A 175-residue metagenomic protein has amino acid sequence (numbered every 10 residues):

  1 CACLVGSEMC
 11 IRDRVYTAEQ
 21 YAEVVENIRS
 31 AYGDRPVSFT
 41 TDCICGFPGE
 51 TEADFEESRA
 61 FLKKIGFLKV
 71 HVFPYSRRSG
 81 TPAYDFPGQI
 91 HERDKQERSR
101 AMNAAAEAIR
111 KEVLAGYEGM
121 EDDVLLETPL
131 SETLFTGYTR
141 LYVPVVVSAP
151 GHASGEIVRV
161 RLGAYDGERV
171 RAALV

Functional and structural regions predicted by a protein language model:
C1-G6, I11: Single conserved hydrophobic/aromatic residue that forms the stacking wall/gate of nucleotide- or nucleobase-binding
L4, I44-F47, R78, Y117 (+1 more regions): Short glycine/serine/threonine-biased micro-segments
E8, Y32-S38, A53-F55, K64 (+6 more regions): Extended hydrophobic-aromatic, low-complexity segments
R12-R14, G49-A53, F86: Short, solvent-exposed loop/turn segments at secondary-structure boundaries
R14, A18, E92-K95: Flexible, glycine- and charge-enriched loops at secondary-structure boundaries
A18-T81, A101-I109: Conserved C-terminal portion of the radical SAM core fold that forms the substrate/S-adenosylmethionine-binding
D85-V175: Terminal RNA-binding accessory module
